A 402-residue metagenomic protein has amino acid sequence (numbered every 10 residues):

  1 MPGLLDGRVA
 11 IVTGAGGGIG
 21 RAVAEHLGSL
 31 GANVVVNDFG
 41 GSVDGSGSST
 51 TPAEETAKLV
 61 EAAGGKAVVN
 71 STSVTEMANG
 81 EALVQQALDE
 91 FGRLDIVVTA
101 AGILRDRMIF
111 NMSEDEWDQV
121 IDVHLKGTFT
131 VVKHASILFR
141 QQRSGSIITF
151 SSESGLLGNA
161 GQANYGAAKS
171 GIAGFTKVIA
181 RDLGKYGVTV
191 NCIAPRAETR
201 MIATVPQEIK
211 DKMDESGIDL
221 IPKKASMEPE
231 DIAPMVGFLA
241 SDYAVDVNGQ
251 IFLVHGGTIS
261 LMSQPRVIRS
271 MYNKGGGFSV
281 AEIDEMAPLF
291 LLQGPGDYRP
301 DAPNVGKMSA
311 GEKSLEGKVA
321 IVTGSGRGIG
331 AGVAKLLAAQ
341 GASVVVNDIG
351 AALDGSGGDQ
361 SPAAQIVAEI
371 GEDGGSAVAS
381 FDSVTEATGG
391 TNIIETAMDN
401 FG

Functional and structural regions predicted by a protein language model:
G3-V36, E312-V345: Canonical Rossmann dinucleotide-binding motif of NAD(H)/NADP(H)-dependent dehydrogenases/reductases, specifically
D6, A63-K66, N79, Q86-T99 (+5 more regions): A glycine-rich helix->loop->beta "capping" turn within Rossmann-like NAD(P)(H)-dependent oxidoreductase domains
S71-A82, E114, F381-E395: The beta1-alpha1 cofactor-binding region of Rossmann-like NAD(H)/NADP(H)-dependent oxidoreductases
M108-I109, E116-D118: Substrate-binding pocket helix/loop in short-chain dehydrogenase/reductase
V132, A168, T176: Active-site helix of classical SDR
S152: Residue(s) in the substrate-gating loop at a strand-loop-helix junction that position the organic substrate next
D214-G306: C-terminal helical subdomain
